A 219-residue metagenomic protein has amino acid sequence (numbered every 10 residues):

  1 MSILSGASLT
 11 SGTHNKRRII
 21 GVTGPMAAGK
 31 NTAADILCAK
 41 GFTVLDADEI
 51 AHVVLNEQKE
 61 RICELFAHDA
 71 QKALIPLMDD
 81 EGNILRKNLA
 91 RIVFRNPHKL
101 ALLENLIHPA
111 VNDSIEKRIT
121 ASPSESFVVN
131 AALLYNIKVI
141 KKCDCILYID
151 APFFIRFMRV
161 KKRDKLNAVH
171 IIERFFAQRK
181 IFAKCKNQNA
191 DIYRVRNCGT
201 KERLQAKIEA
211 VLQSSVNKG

Functional and structural regions predicted by a protein language model:
M1-R18: Extreme N-terminal, non-catalytic leader segments that precede Walker-type/kinase nucleotide-binding cores
V22: Hydrophobic anchor at the beta1->P-loop junction of P-loop NTPases
P25: P-loop (Walker A) phosphate-binding loop of NTP-binding proteins
A28: ATP-binding Walker
N31: Walker A/P-loop
H52-P123: ATP-dependent small-molecule kinase phosphotransfer cores that center on conserved nucleotide phosphate-binding segments
S114, P123, K141-K142, K162-V216: Small-molecule kinase domains that catalyze NTP-dependent phosphoryl transfer to phosphate-bearing small molecules
V128, K141-D164: Conserved phosphate-donor/acceptor-positioning beta-strand/loop module used by diverse small-molecule
